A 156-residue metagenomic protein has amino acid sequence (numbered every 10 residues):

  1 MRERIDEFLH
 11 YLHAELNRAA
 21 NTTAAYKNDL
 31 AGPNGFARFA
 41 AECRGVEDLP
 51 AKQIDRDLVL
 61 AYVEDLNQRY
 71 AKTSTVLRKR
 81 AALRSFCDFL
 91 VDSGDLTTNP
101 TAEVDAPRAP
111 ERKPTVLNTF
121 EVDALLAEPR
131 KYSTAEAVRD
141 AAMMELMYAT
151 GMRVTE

Functional and structural regions predicted by a protein language model:
M1-E156: Conserved catalytic core of the tyrosine transesterase superfamily
